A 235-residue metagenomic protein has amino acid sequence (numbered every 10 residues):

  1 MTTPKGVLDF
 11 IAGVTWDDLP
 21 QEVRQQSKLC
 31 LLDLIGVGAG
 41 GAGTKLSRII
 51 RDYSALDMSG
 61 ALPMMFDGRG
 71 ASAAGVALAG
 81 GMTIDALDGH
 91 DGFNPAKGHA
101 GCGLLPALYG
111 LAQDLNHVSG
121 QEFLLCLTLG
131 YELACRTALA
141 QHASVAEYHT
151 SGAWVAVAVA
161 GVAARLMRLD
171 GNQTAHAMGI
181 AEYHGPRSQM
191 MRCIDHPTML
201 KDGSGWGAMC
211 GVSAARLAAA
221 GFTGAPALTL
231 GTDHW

Functional and structural regions predicted by a protein language model:
M1-W235: N-terminal core-entry segment
